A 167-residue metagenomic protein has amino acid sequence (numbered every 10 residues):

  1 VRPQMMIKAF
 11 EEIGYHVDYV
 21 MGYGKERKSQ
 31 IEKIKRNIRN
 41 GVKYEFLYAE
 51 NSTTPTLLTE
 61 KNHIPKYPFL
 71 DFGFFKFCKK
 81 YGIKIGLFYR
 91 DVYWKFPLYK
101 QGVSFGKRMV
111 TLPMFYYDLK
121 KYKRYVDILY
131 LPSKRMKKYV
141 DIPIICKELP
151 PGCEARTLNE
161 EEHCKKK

Functional and structural regions predicted by a protein language model:
V1-K25, V42, K120: N-terminal subdomain of nucleotide-sugar transferases
M21-I34, I64-P68, A155-T157: Acidic-and-aromatic substrate-binding clefts and catalytic sites of carbohydrate-active enzymes
I31-V42, E161: Short amphipathic alpha-helix with an adjacent loop that forms part of the alpha/beta core around
N37-L70, Y81-G86, I128: Short N-terminal targeting/anchoring amphipathic segment
N51, D91, P132-K134: Helix N-cap/beta->alpha junction signal
P55-T56, Y89-F105, R156: A short, histidine- and acid-enriched strand-loop-helix "catalytic/donor-clamping" loop that lines the nucleotide-sugar
F69-K80, K95, F105-I128: Membrane-proximal helix-turn-helix segments that form the acceptor-binding/catalytic region of lipid-linked
L119-K120, R124-K165: Donor nucleotide-sugar binding/catalytic pocket of nucleotide-sugar-dependent glycosyltransferases
